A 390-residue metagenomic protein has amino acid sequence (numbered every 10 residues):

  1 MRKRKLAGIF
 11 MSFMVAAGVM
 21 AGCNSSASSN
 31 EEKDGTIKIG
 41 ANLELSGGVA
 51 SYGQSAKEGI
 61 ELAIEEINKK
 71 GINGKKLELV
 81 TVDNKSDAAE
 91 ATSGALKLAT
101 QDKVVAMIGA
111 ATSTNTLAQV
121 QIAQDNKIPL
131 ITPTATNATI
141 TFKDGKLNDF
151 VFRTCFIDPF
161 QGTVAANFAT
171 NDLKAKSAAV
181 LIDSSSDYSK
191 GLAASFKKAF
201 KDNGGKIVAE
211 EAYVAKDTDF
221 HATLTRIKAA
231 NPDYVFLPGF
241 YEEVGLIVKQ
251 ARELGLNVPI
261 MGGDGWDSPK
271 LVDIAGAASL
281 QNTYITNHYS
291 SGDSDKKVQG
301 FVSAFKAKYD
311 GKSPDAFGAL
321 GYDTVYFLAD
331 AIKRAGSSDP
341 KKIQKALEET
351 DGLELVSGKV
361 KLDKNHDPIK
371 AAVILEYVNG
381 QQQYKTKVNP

Functional and structural regions predicted by a protein language model:
M1-K38, K69-I72, V388-P390: Short, low-complexity disordered leader/linker segments with a strong preference for bacterial N-terminal type II
I37-G59, V82-A89, A111-T112, L181-K190 (+4 more regions): Extracytoplasmic "Venus flytrap"
A41, L98, D102-A111, P129-P133 (+5 more regions): Periplasmic-binding protein-like
Y52-A56, K70-F142, Y213-F220, G245: Beta-alpha junction/loop-to-helix N-cap segments that form part of ligand/metal-binding clefts
N148-E211, Y234, L328: An alpha-beta-alpha
A193-T286: Extracellular/periplasmic bilobed ligand-binding domains
V248-Y322, Q381-N389: Extracellular/periplasmic periplasmic-binding protein-like sensory domains
A307-D315, A329-Q381: Segments of small-molecule ligand-sensing domains
